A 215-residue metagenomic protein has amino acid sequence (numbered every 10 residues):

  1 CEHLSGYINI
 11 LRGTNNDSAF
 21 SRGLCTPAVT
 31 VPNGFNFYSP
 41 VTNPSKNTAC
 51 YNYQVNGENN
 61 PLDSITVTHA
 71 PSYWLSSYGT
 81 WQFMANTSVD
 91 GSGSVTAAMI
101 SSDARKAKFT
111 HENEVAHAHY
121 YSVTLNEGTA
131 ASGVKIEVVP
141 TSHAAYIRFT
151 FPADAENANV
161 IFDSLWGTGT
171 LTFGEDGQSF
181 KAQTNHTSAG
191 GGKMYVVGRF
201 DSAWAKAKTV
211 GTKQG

Functional and structural regions predicted by a protein language model:
C1-G215: Accessory carbohydrate-recognition regions in carbohydrate-active enzymes
